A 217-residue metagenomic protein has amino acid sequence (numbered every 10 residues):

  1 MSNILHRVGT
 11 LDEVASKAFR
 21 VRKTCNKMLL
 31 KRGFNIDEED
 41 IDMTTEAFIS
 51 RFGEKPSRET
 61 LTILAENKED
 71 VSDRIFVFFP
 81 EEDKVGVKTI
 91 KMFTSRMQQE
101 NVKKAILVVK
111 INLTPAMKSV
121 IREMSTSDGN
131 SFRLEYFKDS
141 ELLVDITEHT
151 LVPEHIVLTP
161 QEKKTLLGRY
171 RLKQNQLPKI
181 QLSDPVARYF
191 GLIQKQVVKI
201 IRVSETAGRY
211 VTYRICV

Functional and structural regions predicted by a protein language model:
M1-K103, P115, S119-S131, S140-D145 (+2 more regions): Helix-rich terminal scaffold detector
P153-L158, E162, L166, T206-R209: Long beta-strand-rich cores associated with HINT superfamily self-processing modules
K173-D184: Short, structured beta-strand/loop micro-motifs enriched in basic residues and often containing a Trp
R202-V203: Short, surface-exposed secondary-structure boundary micro-motifs
G208-V217: Short, compositionally biased
